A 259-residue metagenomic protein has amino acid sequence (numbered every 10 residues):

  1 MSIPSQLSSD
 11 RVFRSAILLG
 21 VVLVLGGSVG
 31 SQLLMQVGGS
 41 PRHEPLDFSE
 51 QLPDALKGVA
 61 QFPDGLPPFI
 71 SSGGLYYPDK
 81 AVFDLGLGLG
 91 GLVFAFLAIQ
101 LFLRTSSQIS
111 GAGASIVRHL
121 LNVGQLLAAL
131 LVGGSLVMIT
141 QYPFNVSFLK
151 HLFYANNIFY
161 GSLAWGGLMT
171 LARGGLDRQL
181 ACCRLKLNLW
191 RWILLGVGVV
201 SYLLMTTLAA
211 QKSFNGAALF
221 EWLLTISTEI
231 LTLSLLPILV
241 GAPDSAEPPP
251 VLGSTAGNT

Functional and structural regions predicted by a protein language model:
S2, I17-L103, G113-Q125, V132-G133 (+2 more regions): Early transmembrane hairpin module of multi-pass membrane proteins
S2-I17, F96-A128, M169-G196, A242-P248: Helix-loop boundary elements of multi-pass alpha-helical membrane proteins
S8-V12, P143, S213: Alpha-helix initiation/capping motif
A16-S28, L87, L121-V137, A155-G166 (+3 more regions): Alpha-helical transmembrane segments of multi-pass membrane proteins
V29-V37, F96-S106, G134, M138-Q141 (+4 more regions): Structural signature of transmembrane alpha-helix termini at the membrane-water interface
H43, D47, D84, I109 (+5 more regions): General "foldedness" signal
F48-L52, L89, V93, A114 (+7 more regions): A sequence-level detector of short, solvent-exposed, charge-rich linear segments
M169-T259: Terminal transmembrane helical module of multi-pass membrane proteins
